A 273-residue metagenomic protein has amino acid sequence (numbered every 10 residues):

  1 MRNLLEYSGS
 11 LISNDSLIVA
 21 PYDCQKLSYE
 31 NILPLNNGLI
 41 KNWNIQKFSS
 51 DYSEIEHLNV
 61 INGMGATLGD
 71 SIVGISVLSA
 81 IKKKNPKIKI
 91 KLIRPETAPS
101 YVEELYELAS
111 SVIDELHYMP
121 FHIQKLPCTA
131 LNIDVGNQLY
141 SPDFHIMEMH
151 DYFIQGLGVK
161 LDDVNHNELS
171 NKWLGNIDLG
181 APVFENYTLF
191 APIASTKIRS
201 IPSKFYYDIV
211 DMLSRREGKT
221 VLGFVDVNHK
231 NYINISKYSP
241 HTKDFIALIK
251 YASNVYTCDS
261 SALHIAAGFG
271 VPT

Functional and structural regions predicted by a protein language model:
M1-T273: Catalytic machinery of carbohydrate-active enzymes, primarily nucleotide-sugar-dependent glycosyltransferases
